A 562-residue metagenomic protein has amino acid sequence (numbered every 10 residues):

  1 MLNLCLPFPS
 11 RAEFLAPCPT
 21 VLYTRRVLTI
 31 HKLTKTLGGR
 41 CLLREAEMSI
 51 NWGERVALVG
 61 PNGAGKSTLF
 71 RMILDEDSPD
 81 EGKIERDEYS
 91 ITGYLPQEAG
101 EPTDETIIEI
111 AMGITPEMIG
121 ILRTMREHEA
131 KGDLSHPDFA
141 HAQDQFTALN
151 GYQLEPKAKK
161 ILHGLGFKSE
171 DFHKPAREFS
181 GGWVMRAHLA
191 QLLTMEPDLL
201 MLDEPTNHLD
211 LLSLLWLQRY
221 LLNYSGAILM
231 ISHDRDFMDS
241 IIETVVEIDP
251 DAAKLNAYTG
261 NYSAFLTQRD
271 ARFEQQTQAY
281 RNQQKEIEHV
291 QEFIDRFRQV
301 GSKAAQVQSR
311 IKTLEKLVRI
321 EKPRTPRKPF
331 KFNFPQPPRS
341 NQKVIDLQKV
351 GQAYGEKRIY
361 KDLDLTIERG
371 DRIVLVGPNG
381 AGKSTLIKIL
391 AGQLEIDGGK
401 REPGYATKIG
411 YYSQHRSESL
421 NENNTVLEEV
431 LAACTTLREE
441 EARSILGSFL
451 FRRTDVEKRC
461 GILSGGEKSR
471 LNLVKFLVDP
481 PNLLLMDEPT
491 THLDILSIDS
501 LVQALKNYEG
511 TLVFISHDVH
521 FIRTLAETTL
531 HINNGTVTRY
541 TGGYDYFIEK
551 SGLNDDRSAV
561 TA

Functional and structural regions predicted by a protein language model:
L4-L6, L15: Short hydrophobic targeting helices and cationic amphipathic motifs that mediate membrane/organellar targeting
F14, P19-Q278, P329, N333-A562: ABC ATP-binding cassette signature C-motif
H128, S135, L149, V290 (+4 more regions): Hydrophobic stripe of amphipathic alpha-helices that form coiled-coil interfaces
K159-L165, E292-R296, K312-L317: Short amphipathic coiled-coil heptad-repeat segments
E170, K285, K322-P326: Short, flexible active-site-proximal loops enriched in glycine and acidic residues
E274-R298, K303-K312, K328, E549-A562: ABC ATPase nucleotide-binding domains
R310-K328, R372: ABC transporter TMD-NBD coupling linker
